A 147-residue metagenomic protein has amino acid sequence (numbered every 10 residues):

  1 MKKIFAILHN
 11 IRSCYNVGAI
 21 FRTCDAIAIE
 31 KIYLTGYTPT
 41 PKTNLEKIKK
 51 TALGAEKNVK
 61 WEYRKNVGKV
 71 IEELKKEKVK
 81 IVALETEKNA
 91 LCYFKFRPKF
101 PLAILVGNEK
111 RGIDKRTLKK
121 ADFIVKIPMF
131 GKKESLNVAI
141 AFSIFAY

Functional and structural regions predicted by a protein language model:
M1-Y147: Post-transcriptional modification and biogenesis factors for structured RNAs of the translation apparatus
